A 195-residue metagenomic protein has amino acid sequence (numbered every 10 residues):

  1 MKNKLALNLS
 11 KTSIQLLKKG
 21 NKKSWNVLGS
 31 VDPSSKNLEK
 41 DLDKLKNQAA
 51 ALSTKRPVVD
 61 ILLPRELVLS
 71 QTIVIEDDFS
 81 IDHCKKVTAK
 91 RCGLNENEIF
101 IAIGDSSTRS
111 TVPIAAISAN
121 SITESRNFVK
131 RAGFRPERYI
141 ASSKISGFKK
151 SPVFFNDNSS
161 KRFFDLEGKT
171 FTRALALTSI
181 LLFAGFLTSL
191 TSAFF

Functional and structural regions predicted by a protein language model:
M1-F195: Hydrophobic/aromatic-enriched cytosolic interaction surfaces used to assemble or bind macromolecules
